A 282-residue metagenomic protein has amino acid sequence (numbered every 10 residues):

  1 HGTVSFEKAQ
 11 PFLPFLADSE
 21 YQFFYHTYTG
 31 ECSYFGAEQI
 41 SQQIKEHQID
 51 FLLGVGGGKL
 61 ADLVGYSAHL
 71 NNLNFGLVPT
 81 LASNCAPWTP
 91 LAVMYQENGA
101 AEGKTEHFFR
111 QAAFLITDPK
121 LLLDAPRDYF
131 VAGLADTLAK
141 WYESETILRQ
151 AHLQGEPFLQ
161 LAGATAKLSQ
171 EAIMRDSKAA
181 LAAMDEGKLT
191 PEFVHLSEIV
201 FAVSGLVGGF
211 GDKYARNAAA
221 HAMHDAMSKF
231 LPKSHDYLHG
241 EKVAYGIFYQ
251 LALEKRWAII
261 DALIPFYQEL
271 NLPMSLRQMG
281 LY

Functional and structural regions predicted by a protein language model:
H1-D50, L276: ATP/NTP phosphate-donor binding region
H1-T3, G57, V78-L81, T117-K120 (+1 more regions): Fold-independent oxyanion-binding glycine-rich loops and adjacent beta-strand/coil segments at enzyme active sites
S5-A9, K59-G65, N84-W88, R216: Short glycine/serine/threonine-rich phosphate/pyrophosphate-binding segments that cradle anionic phosphate groups
I44-S67, N71-A82: A short, small-residue-rich loop immediately preceding and capping a beta-strand
L70-A164: A glycine/threonine-rich phosphate-anchoring loop and its flanking beta-alpha core in nucleotide/phosphate-binding
Q154-F266: Active-site segments that bind and position negatively charged phosphate/pyrophosphate groups
R256-Y282: C-terminal charged capping/lid subdomain of soluble metabolic enzymes
